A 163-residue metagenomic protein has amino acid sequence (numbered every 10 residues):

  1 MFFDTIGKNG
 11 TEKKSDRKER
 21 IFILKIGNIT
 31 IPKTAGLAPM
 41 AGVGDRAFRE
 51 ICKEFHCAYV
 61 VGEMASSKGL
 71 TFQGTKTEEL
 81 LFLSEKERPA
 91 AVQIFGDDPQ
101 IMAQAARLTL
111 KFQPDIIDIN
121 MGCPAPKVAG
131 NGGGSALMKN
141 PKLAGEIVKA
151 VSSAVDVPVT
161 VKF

Functional and structural regions predicted by a protein language model:
F2-N9, K14-F163: Flavin-dependent oxidoreductase catalytic cores
